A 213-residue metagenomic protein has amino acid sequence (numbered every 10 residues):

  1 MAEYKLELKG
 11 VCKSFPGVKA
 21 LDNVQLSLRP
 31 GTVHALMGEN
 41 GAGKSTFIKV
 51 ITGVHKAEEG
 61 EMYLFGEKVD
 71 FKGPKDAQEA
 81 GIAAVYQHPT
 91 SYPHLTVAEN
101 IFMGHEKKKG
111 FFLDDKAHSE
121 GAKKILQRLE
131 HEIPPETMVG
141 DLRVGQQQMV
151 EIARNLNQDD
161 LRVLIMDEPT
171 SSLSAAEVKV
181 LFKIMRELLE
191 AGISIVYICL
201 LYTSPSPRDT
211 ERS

Functional and structural regions predicted by a protein language model:
A2, D70-K75, K107-R128, E132-E136 (+3 more regions): Short coil-to-helix "N-cap" segments within the ABC nucleotide-binding domain's helical subdomain
M37-E39: The feature captures the beta-strand-to-loop junction immediately N-terminal to the Walker
T52: Helix-to-loop junction immediately C-terminal to a conserved catalytic motif
G60-F71, D76-A80: Conserved ABC transporter NBD signature motif
L164-E168: Catalytic Walker B motif of ABC-type/P-loop ATPase nucleotide-binding domains
Y202, P207-S213: Single conserved hydrophobic/aromatic residue that forms the stacking wall/gate of nucleotide- or nucleobase-binding
